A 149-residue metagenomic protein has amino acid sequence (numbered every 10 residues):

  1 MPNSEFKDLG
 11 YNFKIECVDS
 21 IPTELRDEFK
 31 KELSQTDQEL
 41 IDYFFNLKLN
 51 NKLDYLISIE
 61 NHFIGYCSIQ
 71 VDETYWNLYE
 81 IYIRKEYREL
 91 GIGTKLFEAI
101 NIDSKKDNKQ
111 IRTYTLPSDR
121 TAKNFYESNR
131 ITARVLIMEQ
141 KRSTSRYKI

Functional and structural regions predicted by a protein language model:
M1-E39: Short amphipathic alpha-helix that is part of the acyltransferase structural core
E28-K31, K95, A99, I137: Alpha-helical elements of Rossmann-like donor-binding domains used by nucleotide-donor carbohydrate transfer enzymes
L33-D54: Active-site rim helix/loop that mediates acceptor-substrate recognition in acyltransferases
L56, H62-Q70, N77, Y82: Conserved beta-strand in the GNAT
Q70-Y79, R88, T132-R134: A conserved beta-turn-beta hairpin within the catalytic core of GNAT-like acetyltransferases that forms part
I83, E89-I102, N124, S128: Conserved acetyl-CoA-binding loop-helix of GNAT-fold acetyltransferases
T94, P117-L136, Q140, R146: Conserved active-site alpha-helix within GNAT-family acetyltransferase domains
S104-L116: Conserved GNAT acetyl-CoA-binding A-motif
